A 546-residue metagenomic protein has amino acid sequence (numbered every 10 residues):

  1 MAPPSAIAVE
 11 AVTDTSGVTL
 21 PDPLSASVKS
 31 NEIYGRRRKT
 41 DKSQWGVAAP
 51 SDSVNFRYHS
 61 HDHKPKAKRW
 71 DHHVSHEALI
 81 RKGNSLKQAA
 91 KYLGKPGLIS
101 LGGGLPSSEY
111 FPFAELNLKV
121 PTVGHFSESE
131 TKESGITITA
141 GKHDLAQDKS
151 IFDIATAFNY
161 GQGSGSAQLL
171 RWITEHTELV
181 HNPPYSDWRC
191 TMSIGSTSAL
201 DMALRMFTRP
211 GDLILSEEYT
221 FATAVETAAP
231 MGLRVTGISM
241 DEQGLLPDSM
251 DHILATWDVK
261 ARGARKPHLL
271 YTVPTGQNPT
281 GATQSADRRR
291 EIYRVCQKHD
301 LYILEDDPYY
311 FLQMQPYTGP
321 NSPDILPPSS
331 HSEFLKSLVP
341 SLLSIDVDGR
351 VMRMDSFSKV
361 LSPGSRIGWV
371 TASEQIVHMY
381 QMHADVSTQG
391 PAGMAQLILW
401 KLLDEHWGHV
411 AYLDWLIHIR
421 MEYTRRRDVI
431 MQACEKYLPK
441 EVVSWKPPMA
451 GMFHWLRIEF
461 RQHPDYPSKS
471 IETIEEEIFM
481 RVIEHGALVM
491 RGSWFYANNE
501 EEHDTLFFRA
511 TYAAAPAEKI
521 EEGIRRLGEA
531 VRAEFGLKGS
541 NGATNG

Functional and structural regions predicted by a protein language model:
A2-G165, E175, I483-L488: N-terminal "arm"/small-domain region of PLP-dependent enzymes with the aminotransferase-like
A6-D52, K64, P340-M421: Conserved core segment of the aminotransferase class I/II
K39, H125-D300, L304, Y310-I345 (+4 more regions): Conserved core of the PLP fold type I
G104-S108, T197, T220-A222, Q243 (+10 more regions): Short, solvent-exposed loop/turn segments at secondary-structure junctions
L105, E109-F113, V225-I238, G244-A255 (+7 more regions): Preference for well-ordered, secondary-structure-rich cores of eukaryotic proteins
F113, H485, A497-G546: PLP-dependent enzyme catalytic core of the Aspartate aminotransferase-like
L416-M431, V442-R461: Conserved glycine-rich beta-strand-loop-beta hairpin in the small C-terminal domain of fold type I
